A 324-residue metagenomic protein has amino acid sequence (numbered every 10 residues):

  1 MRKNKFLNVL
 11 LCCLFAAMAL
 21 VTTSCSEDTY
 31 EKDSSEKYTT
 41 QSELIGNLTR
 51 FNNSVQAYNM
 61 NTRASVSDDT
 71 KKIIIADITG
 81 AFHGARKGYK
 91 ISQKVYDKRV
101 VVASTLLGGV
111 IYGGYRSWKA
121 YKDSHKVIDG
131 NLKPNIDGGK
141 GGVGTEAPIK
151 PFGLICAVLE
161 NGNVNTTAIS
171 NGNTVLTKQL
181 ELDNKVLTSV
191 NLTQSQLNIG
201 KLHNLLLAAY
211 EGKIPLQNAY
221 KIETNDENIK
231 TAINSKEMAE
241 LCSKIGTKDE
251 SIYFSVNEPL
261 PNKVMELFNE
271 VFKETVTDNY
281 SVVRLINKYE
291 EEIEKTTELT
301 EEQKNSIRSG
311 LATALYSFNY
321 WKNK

Functional and structural regions predicted by a protein language model:
R2-L11: Bacterial N-terminal signal peptides that target proteins for export
N4-K5, S65, K90: Coil-to-alpha-helix initiation sites in intrinsically disordered, low-complexity, charged segments
L20-S24: C-terminal motif of bacterial Sec signal peptides marking the signal peptidase cleavage site
E27-K72, I128-K324: Acidic/polar, low-complexity intrinsically disordered N-terminal segments immediately downstream of a Sec signal
D69-K90, K98-D123: Membrane-active amphipathic alpha-helices enriched in small hydrophobic residues
K94: Short, charged, surface-exposed loops that flank catalytic or proteolytic processing sites
